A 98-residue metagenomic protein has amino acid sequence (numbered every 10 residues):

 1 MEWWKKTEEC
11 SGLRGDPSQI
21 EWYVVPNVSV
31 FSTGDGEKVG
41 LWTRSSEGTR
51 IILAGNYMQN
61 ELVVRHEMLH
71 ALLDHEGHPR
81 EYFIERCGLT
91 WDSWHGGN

Functional and structural regions predicted by a protein language model:
M1-Y57: Auxiliary, metal-adjacent structural segments of Zn-dependent hydrolase domains
G12, L73-D74: Short loop/turn hinge sites at secondary-structure boundaries
G36, G48, Y57-L62, D74-N98: Post-HEXXH active-site segment of zinc metalloproteases
R65-L73: Short active-site segment of divalent metal-dependent hydrolases/proteases that encodes the spacing between
